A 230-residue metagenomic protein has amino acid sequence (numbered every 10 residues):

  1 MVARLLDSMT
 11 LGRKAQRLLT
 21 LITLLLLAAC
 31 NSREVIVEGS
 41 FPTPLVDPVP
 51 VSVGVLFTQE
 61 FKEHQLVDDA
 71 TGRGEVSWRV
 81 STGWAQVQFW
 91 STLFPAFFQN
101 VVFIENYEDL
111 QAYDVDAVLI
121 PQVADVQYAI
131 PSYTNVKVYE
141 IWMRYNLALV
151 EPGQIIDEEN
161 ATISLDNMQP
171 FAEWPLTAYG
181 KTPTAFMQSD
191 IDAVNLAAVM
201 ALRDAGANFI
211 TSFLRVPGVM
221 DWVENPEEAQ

Functional and structural regions predicted by a protein language model:
M1-A28: Sec-dependent bacterial lipoprotein signal peptides
C30-T92, T211-Q230: A structural "domain/chain start" motif
N31-I36, N106-E173: Surface-exposed short loop/turn segments
L66-T71, P131-Y133, A185-S189: Short acidic, glycine/proline-rich loop/turn micro-motifs
G74-T82, Q154-S212: Short secondary-structure boundary motifs at beta->alpha junctions and helix caps
F94-F103, G206-G218: Sec-exported extracytoplasmic/periplasmic mature domains
V102-D109, V219-V223: Surface-exposed patches in mature extracellular/periplasmic domains of secreted proteins
